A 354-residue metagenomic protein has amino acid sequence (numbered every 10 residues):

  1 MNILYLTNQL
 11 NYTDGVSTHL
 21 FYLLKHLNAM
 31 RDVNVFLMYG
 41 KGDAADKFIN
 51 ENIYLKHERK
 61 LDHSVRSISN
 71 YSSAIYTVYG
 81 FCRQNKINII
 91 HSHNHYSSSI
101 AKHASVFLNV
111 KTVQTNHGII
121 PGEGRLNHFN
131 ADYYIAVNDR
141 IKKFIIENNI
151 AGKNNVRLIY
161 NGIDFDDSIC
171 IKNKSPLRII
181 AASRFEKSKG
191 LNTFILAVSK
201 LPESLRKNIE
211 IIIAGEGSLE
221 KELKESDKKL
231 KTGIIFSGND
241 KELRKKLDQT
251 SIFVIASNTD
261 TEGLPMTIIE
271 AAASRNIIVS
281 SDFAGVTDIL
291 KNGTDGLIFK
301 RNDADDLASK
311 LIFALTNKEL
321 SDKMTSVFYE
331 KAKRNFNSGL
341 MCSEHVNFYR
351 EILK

Functional and structural regions predicted by a protein language model:
Y5-N70, N155, G217-S218: N-terminal strand-loop element at the rim of the active site of nucleotide-sugar-dependent glycosyltransferases
D14-Y22, L177, A181-K200, S218-K224 (+4 more regions): A conserved mid-protein helix/loop that constitutes part of the nucleotide-sugar donor-binding site
L37-M38, I277-S280: Short hydrophobic beta-strand element within catalytic cores of glycosyltransferases and related nucleotide-activated
A74, S92-S98, N116: Short His-centered aromatic/hydrophobic patch
V106-D139, K143, I150-A151: A conserved, positively charged/aromatic
L223-D240: Nucleotide-activated donor-binding/catalytic signature segment of Leloir-type glycosyltransferases, i.e., the conserved
D248-E262, N276: Acidic donor-binding loop of glycosyltransferase active sites
N292-G293, L297-A304, F313-E319: Conserved acidic donor-binding segment of nucleotide-sugar-dependent glycosyltransferases
